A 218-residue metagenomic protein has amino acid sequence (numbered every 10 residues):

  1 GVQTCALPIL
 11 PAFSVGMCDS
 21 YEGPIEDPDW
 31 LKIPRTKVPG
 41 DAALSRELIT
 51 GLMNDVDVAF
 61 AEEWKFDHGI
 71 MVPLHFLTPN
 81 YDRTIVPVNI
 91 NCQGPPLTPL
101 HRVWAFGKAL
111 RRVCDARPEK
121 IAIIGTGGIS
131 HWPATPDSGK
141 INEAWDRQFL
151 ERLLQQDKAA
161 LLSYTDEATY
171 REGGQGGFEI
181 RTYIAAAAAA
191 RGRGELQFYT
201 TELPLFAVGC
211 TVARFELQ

Functional and structural regions predicted by a protein language model:
G1, G107, G125-G127, G209: Glycine-centered flexibility sites
G1-L7: Short, small-residue-biased leader/transition segments that mark boundaries at the very start of proteins
A6, V88, E119-G127: Beta-strand elements within well-structured catalytic alpha/beta cores of enzymes that handle phosphate/sulfate esters
P8-W104, A116, D137-Q218: Flexible, D/E/H-enriched segments
K108-E119: Non-transmembrane, aqueous-exposed alpha-helical and coiled segments at domain scale
T126-I129, K140: Charged catalytic cores and adjacent phosphate/nucleic-acid-binding surfaces used for phosphate/nucleic-acid chemistry
S130-T135: A structural signal for small-residue-enriched, beta-sheet-centric alpha/beta enzyme cores and oligomeric scaffold folds
